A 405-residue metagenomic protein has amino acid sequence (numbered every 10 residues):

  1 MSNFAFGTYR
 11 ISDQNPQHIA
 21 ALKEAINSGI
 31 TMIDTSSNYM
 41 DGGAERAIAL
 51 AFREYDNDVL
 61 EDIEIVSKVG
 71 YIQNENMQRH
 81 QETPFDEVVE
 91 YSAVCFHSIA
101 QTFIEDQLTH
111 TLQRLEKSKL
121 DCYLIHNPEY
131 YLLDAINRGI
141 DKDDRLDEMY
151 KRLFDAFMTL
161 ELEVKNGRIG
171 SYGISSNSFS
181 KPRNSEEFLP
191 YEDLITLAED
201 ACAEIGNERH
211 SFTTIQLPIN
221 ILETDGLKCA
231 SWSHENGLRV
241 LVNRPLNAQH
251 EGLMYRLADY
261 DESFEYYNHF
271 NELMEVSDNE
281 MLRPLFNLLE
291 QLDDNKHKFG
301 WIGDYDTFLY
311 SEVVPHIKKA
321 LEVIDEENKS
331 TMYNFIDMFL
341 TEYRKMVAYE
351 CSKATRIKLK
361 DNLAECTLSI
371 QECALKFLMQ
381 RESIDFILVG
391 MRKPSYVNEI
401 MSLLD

Functional and structural regions predicted by a protein language model:
M1-E87, T102-E105, S118, K151 (+6 more regions): N-terminal binding-site loop/beta-alpha segment at the start of enzyme catalytic domains that lines or forms
A5, H18, D41, P128-D405: Beta/alpha (TIM)-barrel catalytic core signal, keyed to glycine-rich beta->alpha loops juxtaposed to Asp/Glu that bind
V59-I63, S118-C122, S171, S211-F212: Short acidic capping loops at alpha-helix termini that bridge into adjacent secondary structure
N74-F96, Y131-D144: Surface-exposed, active-site-proximal loop segments in enzymatic domains
C95-T102, M149-Y150, I219: Fe-S ferredoxin-like electron-transfer domains and their immediately adjacent linker/connector regions across
F96-C122: An active-site-proximal structural segment forming one wall of the substrate-binding cleft that immediately precedes
I125: Surface-exposed loop and adjacent secondary-structure segments within mature catalytic domains
